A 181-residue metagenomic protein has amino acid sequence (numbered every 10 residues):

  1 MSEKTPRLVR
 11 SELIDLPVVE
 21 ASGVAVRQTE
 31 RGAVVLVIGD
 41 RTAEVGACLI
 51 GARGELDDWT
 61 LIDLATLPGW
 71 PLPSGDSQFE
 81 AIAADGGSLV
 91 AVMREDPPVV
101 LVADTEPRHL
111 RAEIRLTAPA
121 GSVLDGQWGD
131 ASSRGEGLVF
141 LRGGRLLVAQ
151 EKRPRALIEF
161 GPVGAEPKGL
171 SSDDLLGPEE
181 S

Functional and structural regions predicted by a protein language model:
M1-S181: Sequence/structural signature of beta-propeller domains
